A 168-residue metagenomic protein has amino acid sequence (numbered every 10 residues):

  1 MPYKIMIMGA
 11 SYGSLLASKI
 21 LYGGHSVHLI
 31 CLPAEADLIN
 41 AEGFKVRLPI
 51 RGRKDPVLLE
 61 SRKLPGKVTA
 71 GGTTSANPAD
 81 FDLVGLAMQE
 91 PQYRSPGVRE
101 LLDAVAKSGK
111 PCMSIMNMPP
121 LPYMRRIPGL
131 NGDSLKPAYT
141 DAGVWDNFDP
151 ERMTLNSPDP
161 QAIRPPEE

Functional and structural regions predicted by a protein language model:
M1-G52: NAD(P)+-binding Rossmann beta1-loop-alpha1 motif at the extreme N-terminus of oxidoreductases
I5, S61-P65, E90-Q92: Short, flexible loop segments at the rims of nucleotide/cofactor-binding pockets, characterized by
L16-A17, S95-V98, Y123-R126: Short glycine-/acidic-enriched loop or helix-start segments at secondary-structure transitions that form or flank
Y22, G43-K45, V98-L102, I127-L130: Short, glycine/charged-enriched secondary-structure capping and boundary segments
L32-F81: Conserved N-terminal Rossmann-fold NAD(P) cofactor-binding segment
D37-I39, Y93-R94, L121-M124: Short active-site-adjacent helix-start/loop capping segments
S75-P120: Rossmann-fold NAD(P) dinucleotide-binding segment
A79, M113-E168: Rossmann-fold dinucleotide-binding core
